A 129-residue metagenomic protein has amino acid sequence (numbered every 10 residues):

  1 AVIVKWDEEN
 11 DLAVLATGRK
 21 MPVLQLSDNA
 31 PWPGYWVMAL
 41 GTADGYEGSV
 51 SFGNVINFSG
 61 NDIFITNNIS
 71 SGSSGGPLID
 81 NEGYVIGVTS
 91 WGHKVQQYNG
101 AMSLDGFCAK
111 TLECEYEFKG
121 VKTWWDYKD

Functional and structural regions predicted by a protein language model:
A1-I3, V23, V85-D129: C-terminal cap/linker of serine protease catalytic domains
A1-I3, V55, L78: Conserved hydrophobic positions within beta-strands
A1-L40, G45-S49, D62-N67, E117-G120: Conserved active-site neighborhood of the chymotrypsin/trypsin-like protease fold
A16, G41-D44, S59, S73 (+2 more regions): Sec/Tat-exported extracytoplasmic proteins
G45-G53, V95-Y98: Short, Lys/Arg- and Gly-enriched loop/turn segments at beta-strand edges
N54-N61: Short proline/glycine- and basic residue-enriched helix-capping loop/turn segments at helix->loop/beta transitions
N68-T89: Catalytic nucleophile loop of clan PA
